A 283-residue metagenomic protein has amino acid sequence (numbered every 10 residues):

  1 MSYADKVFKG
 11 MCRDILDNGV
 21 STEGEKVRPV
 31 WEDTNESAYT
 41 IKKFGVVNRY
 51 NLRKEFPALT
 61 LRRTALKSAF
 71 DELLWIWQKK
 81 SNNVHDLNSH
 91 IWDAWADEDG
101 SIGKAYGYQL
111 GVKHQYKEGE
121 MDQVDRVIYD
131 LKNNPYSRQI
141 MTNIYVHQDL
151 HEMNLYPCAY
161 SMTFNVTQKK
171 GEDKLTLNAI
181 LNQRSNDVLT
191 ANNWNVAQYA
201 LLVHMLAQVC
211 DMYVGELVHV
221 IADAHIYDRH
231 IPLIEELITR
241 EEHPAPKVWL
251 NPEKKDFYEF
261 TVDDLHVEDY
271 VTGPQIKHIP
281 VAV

Functional and structural regions predicted by a protein language model:
M1-V283: Terminal, non-catalytic protein-protein interaction segments that mediate quaternary/complex assembly
